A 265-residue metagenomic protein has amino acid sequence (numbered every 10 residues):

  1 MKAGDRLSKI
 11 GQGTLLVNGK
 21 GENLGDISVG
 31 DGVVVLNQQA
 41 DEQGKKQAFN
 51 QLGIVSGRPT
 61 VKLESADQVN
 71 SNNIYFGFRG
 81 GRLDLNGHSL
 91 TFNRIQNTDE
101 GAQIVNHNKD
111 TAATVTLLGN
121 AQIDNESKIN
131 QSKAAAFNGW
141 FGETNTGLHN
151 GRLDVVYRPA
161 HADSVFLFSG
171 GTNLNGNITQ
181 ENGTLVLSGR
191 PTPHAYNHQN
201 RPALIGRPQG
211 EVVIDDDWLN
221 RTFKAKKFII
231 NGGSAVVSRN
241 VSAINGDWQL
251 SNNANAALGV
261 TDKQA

Functional and structural regions predicted by a protein language model:
M1-L63, D67-N70, T111-I229, Q264-A265: Extracellular repeat-rich scaffold modules on cell surfaces
S65-N72, F76, G81-R82, S89-Q103 (+4 more regions): Extracellular beta-strand/loop-rich repeat segments of large surface/secreted proteins
D99, N108, A121: Residues at the C-termini of beta-strands that transition into short coil/loop
A102-A113: Extracellular glycan-recognition surfaces and repeat-rich motifs
